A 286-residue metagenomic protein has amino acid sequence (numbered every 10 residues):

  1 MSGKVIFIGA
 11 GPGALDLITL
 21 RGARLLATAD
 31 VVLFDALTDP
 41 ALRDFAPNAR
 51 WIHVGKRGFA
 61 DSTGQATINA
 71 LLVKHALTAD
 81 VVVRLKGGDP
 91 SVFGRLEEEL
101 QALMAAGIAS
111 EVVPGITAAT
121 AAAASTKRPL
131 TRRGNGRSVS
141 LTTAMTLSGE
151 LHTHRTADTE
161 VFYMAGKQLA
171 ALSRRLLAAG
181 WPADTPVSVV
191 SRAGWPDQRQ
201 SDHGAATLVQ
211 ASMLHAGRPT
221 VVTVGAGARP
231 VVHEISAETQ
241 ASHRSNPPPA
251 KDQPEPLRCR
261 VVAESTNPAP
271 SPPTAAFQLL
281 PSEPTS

Functional and structural regions predicted by a protein language model:
M1-V113, T207-V209, H215, S286: Class I S-adenosyl-L-methionine
S2-V5, L77-V82, R95, T146-P268 (+1 more regions): A contiguous loop/helix-start segment that scaffolds small-molecule binding in enzyme catalytic cores
P12, L37-D39, G55-S62, I116-A118 (+3 more regions): Short, acidic/turn-prone active-site loops that include or flank metal/cofactor- and phosphate-binding residues
L20, A121-S125, L172-S173: Short hydrophobic alpha-helical segments that form membrane-spanning helices or hydrophobic packing faces of helical
V31-D35, S140-T142, T223: Short, hydrophobic beta-strand segments that form beta-sheet elements in well-ordered domains
D44, A60-T67, A121-A123, T143-M145 (+1 more regions): Short, charged, surface-exposed secondary-structure boundary motifs
R50-K56, G107-E111, L130-G136, G180-V189: Short hydrophobic/aromatic-enriched beta-strand-loop microsegments
D89-A157, S201-D202, T274-A275: Class I SAM-dependent methyltransferase SAM-binding "motif I" and its flanking Rossmann-like core
